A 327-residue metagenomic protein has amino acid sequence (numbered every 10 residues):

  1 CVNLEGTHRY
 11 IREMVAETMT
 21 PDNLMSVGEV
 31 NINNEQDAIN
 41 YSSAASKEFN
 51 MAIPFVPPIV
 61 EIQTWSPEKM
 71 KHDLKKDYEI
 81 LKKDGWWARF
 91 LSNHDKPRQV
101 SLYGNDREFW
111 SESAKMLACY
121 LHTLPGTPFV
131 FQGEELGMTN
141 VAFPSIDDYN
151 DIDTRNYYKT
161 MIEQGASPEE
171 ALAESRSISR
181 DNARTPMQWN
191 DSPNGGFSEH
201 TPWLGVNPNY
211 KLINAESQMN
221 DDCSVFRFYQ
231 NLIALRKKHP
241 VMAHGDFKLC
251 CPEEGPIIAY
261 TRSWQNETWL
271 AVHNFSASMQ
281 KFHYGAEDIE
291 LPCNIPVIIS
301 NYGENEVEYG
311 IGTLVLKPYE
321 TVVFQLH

Functional and structural regions predicted by a protein language model:
C1-H327: Active-site and adjacent substrate-binding regions of carbohydrate-active enzymes
